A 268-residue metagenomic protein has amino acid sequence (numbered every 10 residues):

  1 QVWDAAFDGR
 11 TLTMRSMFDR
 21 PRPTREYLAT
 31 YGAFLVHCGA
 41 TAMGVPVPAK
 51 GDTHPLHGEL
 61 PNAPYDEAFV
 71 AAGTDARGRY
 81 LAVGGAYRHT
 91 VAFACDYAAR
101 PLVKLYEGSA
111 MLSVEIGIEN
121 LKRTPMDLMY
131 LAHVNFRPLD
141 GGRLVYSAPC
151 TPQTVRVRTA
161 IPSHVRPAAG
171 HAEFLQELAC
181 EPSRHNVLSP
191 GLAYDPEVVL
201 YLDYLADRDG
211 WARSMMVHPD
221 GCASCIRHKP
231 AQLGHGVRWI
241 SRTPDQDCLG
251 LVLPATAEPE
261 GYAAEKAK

Functional and structural regions predicted by a protein language model:
Q1-E107, M111-S113, T124, V134-K268: Surface-exposed acidic/polar loop and edge beta-strand patches at domain peripheries
M129-L131: Structured soluble/peripheral alpha/beta segments that form catalytic or ligand/cofactor-binding pockets
